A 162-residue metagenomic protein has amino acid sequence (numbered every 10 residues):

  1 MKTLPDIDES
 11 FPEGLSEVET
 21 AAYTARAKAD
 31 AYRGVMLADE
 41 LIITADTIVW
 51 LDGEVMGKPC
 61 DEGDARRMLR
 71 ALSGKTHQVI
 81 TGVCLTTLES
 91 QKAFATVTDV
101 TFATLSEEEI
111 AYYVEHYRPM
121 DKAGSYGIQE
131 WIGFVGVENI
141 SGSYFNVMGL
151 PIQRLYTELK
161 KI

Functional and structural regions predicted by a protein language model:
M1-S10: A short beta-strand-loop structural module common to alpha/beta enzyme folds
L15-I162: Anionic-ligand binding patches
